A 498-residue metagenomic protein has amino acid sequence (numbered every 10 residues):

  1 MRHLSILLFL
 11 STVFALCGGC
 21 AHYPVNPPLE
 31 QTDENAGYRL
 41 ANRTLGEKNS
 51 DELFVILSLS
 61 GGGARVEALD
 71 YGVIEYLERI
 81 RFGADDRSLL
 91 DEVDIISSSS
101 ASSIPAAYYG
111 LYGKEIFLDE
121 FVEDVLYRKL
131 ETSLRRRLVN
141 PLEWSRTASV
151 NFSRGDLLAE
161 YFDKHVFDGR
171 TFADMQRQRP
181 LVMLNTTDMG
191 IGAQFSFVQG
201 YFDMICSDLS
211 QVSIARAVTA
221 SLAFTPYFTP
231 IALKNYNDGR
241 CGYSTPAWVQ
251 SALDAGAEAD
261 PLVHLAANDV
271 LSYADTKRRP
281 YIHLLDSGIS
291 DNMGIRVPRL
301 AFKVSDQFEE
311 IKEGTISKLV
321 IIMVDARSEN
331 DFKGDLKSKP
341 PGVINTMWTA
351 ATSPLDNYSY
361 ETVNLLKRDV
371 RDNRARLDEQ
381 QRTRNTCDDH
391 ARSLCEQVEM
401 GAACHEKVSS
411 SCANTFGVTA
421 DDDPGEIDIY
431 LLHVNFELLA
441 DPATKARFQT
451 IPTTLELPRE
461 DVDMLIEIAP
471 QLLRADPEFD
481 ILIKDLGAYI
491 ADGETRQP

Functional and structural regions predicted by a protein language model:
M1-R2: N-terminal secretory signal peptides that target proteins for export/translocation
S5, G19-P498: Catalytic domains of lipid- and phosphate-ester/thioester hydrolases
L7-G18: Bacterial N-terminal signal peptides
